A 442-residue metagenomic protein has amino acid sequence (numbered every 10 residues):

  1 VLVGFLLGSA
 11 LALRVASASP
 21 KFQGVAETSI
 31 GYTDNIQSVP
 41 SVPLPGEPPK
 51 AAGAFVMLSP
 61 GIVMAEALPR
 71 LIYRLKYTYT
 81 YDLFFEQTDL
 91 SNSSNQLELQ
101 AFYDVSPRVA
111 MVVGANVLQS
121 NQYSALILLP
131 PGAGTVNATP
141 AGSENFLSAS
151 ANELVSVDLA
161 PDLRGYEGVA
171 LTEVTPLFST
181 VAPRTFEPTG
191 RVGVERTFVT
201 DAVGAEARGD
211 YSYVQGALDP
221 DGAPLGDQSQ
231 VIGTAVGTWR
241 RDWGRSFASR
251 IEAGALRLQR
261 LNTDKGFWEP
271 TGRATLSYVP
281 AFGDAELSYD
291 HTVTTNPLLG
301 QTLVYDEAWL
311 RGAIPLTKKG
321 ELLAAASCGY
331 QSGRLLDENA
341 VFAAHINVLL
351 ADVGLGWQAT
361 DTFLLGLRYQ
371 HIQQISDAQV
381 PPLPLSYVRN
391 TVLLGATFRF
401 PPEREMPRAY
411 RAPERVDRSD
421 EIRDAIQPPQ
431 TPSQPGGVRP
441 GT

Functional and structural regions predicted by a protein language model:
V1-R14: Bacterial N-terminal signal peptides
S17-T442: Gram-negative and organellar
